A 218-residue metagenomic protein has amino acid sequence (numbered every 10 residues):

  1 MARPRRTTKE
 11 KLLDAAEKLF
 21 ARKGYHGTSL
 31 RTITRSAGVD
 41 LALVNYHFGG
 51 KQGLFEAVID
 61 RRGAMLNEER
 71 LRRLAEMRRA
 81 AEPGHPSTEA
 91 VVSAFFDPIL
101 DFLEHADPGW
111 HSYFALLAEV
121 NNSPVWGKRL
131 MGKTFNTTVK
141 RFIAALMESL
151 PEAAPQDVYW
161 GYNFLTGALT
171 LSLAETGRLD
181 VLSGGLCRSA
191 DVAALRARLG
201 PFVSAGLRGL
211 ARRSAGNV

Functional and structural regions predicted by a protein language model:
M1-T7, R78, R213-V218: N-terminal intrinsically disordered/low-complexity leader segments
K11, L19-R61: Helix-turn-helix
G53, R62, L66-R78: Conserved phosphoryl-transfer catalytic core
L71-H111, Y162: Hydrophobic alpha-helical connector segments
E89-A94, D107-N136, T176-V181: Amphipathic alpha-helical segments used for helix-helix packing
F95, I99, F114-N121, L165 (+2 more regions): Short alpha-helical scaffolding segments that buttress acidic/His motifs in well-ordered protein cores
D101, H105, K133-V218: C-terminal peripheral helix-coil segments that are non-catalytic and often amphipathic
